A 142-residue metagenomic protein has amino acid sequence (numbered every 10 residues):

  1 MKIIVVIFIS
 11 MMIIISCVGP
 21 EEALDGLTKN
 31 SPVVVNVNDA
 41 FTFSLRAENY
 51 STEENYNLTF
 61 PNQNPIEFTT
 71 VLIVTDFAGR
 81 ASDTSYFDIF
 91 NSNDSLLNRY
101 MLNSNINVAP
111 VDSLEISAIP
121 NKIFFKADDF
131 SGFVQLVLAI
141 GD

Functional and structural regions predicted by a protein language model:
I13-S16: C-terminal motif of bacterial Sec signal peptides marking the signal peptidase cleavage site
V18-E21: Bacterial signal peptide processing site
G26-E48: Post-signal peptide N-terminal segment of mature Sec-exported envelope proteins
E54-N64, M101-S117, V137-D142: Beta-sandwich interaction modules
Q63-F68, I73-D88, S117-I119: Acidic, Ser/Thr/Pro-rich low-complexity intrinsically disordered segments
E67-T70, S113-S131: Noncatalytic modules at the cell exterior or secretory-pathway interfaces, chiefly beta-strand-rich lectin/adhesion
F68-V74, D129-D142: C-terminal interaction-tip segments
R80-R99, V134-G141: Short, surface-exposed beta-strand/strand-loop-strand elements in extracellular ectodomains
